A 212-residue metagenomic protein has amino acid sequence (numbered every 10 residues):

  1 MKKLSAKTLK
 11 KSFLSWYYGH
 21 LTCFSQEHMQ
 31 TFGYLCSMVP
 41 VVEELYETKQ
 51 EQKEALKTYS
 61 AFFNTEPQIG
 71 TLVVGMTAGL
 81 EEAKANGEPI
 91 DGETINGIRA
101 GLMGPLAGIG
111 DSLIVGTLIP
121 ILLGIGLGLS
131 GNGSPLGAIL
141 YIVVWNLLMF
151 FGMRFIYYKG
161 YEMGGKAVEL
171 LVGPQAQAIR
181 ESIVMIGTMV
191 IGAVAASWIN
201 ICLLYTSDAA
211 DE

Functional and structural regions predicted by a protein language model:
M1-D91: Soluble N-terminal domains of membrane-associated systems
E93, G97-G126: Transmembrane alpha-helical segments and their cytosolic interface motifs in multi-pass membrane proteins
L127-I139, N200-L203: Helix-coil boundary and interhelical linker segments in multi-pass alpha-helical membrane proteins
L136-M149: Alpha-helical transmembrane segments
F151-G164: Membrane-water interface of transmembrane alpha-helices
M153, A176-L204: Alpha-helical transmembrane segments of helical membrane proteins, especially in multi-pass transport, channel
Y161-P174: Juxtamembrane inter-helical linkers in multi-pass membrane proteins
Y205-E212: Conserved small/polar residues in nucleotide/adenosyl-binding loops
